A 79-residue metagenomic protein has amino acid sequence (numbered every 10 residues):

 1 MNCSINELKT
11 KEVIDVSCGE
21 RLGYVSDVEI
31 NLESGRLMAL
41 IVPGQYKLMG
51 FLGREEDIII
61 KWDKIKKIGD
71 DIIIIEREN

Functional and structural regions predicted by a protein language model:
M1-N79: Peripheral interaction segments used for macromolecular assembly
